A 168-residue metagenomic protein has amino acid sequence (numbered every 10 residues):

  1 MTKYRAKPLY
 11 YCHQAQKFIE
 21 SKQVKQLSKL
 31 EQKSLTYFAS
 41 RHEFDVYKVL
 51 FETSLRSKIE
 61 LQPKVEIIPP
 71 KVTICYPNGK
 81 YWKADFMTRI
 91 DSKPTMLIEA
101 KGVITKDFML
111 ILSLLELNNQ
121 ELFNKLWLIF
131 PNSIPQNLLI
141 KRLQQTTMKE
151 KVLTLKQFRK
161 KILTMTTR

Functional and structural regions predicted by a protein language model:
M1-R168: Electrostatic, structured charged patches in enzyme active sites and in nucleic-acid/phosphate-binding
